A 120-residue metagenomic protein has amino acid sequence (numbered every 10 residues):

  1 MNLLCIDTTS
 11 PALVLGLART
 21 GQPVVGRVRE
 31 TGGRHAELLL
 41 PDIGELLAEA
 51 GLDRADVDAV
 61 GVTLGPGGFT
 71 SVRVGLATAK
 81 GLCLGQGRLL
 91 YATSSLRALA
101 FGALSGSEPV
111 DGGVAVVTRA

Functional and structural regions predicted by a protein language model:
N2-C5, L13-A120: Nucleotide and nucleotide-moiety/phosphate-recognizing core
S10: Short, glycine/acidic-enriched loop or turn micro-motifs at the edges of active sites
